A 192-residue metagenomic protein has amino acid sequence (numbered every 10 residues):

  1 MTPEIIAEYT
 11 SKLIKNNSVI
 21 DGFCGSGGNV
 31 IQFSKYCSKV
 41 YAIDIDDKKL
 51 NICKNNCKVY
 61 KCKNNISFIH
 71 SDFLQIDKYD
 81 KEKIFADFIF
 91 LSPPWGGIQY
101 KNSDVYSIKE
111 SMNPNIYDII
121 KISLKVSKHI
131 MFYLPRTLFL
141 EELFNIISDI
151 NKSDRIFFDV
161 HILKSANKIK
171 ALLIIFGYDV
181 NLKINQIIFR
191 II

Functional and structural regions predicted by a protein language model:
M1-I192: Class I S-adenosyl-L-methionine-dependent methyltransferase catalytic core
